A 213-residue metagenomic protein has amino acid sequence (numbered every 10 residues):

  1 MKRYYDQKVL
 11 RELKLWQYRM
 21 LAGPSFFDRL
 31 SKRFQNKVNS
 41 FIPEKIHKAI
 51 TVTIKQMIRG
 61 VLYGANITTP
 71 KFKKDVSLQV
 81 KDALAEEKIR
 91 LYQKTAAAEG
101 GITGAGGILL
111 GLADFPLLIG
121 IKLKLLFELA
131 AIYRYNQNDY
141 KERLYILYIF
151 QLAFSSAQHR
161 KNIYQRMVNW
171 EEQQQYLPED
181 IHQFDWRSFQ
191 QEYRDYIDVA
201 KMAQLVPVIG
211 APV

Functional and structural regions predicted by a protein language model:
M1-E99, K124-V213: Terminal, membrane-proximal amphipathic helices and intrinsically disordered targeting/regulatory segments
G100-A105, L109-R134: Aromatic- and glycine-enriched beta-alpha-beta binding-site module
